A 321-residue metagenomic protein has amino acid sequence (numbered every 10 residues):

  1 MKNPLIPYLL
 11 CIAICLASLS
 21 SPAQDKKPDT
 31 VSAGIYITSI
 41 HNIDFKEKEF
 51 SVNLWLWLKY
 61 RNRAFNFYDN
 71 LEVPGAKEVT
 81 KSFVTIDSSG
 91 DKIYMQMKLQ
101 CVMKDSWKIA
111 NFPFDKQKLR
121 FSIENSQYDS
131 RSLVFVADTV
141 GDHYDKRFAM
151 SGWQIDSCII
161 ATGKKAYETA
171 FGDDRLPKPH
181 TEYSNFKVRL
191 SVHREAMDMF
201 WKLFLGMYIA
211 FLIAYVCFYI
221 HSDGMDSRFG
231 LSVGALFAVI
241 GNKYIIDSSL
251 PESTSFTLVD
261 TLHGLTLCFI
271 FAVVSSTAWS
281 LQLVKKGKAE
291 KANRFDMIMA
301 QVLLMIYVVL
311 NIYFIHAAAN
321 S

Functional and structural regions predicted by a protein language model:
M1-L9: Bacterial N-terminal signal peptides that target proteins for export
K2-N3, L16-K26: Bacterial Sec-dependent signal peptides at the C-terminal "C-region" and cleavage site
I6, S21, L304-M305: Hydrophobic alpha-helix-in-membranes signature
Y8-S18: Bacterial N-terminal signal peptides
S18, N311-I312: Hydrophobic alpha-helical membrane-insertion segments, chiefly the h-region of N-terminal signal peptides
Q24-S191: Soluble non-transmembrane domains of integral membrane proteins
K187-I306, I312: Channel- or pocket-lining gating/hinge segments that regulate access to a cavity or pore
I312-S321: Juxtamembrane boundary at the C-terminal end of a transmembrane helix
